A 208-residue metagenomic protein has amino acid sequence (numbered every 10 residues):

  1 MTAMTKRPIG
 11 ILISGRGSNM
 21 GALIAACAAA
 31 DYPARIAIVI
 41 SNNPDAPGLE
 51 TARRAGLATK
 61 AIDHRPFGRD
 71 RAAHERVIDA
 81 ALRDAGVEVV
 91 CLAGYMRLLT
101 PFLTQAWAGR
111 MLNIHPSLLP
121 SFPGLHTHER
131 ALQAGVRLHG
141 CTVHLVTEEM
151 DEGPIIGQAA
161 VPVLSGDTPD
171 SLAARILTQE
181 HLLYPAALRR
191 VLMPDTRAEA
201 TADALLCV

Functional and structural regions predicted by a protein language model:
A3-P47, T51: N-terminal Rossmann-like dinucleotide-binding module
P8, I38, G86-V89, R110: Structural signature of beta-strand start/N-cap positions in the alpha/beta core of ABC transporter nucleotide-binding
A26, V89, A93-A198: Donor/substrate-binding cores of folate-linked one-carbon enzymes
Y32-R76: Short, surface-exposed acidic-centric catalytic microdomains
S41-N42, R71, E75, A85-P101: N-terminal glycine-rich "phosphate-gripper" loop used for MgATP/nucleotide binding and carboxylate activation
E199-V208: A short, charged, Gly/Pro-tolerant segment at domain boundaries
